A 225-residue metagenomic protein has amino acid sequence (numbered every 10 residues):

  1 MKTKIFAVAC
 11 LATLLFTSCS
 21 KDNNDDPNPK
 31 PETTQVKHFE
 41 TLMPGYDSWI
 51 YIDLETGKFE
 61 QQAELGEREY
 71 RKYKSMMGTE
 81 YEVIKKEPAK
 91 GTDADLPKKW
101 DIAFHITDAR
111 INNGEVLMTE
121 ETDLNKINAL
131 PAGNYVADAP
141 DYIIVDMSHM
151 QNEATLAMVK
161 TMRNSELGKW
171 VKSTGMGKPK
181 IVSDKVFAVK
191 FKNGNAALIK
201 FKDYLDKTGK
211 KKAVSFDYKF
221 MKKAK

Functional and structural regions predicted by a protein language model:
M1-I5: Positively charged n-region of N-terminal signal peptides that target proteins for export
F6-L11: Sec-dependent N-terminal signal peptides
L15-S18: C-terminal motif of bacterial Sec signal peptides marking the signal peptidase cleavage site
D22-K225: Surface-exposed, beta-sheet-biased, low-hydrophobicity segments with strongly acidic/polar composition
